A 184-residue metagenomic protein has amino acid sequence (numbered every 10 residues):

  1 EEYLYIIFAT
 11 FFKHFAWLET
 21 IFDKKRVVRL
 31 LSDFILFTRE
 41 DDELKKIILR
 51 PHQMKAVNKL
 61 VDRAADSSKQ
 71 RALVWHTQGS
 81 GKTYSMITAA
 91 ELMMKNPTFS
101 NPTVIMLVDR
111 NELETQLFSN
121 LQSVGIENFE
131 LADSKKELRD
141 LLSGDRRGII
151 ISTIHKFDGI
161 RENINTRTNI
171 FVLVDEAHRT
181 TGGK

Functional and structural regions predicted by a protein language model:
E1-T103, E112-E127, D145-G148, N169: ATP-dependent helicase/translocase motor core
M106, I150-S152, V172: Hydrophobic positions in the central parallel beta-sheet of the AAA+
D109: Conserved H-loop
L113, K156, R179-T180: Residues immediately C-terminal
Q116, G159-I160: Phosphate- and divalent-cation-binding pockets in alpha/beta enzyme and binding domains that engage nucleotide-derived
S123, K135-I150, N163-R167: Conserved motor-coupling elements within RecA-like helicase/translocase cores
F129-K135, I154-D158: Short gly/ser/thr-rich secondary-structure transition/capping motifs
N165-K184: SF2 helicase catalytic motif II
